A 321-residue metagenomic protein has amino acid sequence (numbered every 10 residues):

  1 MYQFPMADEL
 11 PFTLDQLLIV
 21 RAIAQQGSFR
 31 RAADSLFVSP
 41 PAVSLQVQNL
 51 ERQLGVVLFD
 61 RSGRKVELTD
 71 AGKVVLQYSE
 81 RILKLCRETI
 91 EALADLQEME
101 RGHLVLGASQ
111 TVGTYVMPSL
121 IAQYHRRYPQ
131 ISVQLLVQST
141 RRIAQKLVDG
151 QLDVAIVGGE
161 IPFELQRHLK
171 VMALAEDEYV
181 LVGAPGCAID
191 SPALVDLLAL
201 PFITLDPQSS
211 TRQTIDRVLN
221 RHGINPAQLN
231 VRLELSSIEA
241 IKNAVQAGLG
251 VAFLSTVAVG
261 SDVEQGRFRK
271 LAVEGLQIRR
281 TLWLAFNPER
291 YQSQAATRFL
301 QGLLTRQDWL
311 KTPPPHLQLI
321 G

Functional and structural regions predicted by a protein language model:
M1-P11, R221, T256-Q265, G275-G321: C-terminal effector-binding regulatory domain of bacterial HTH transcription factors
R21-S39: Short helix-boundary/capping micro-motifs
Q26, S35, N49-V57, R127: Residue cluster at the C-terminal edge of the helix-turn-helix DNA-binding motif
E51-K73: A short LG(V/I)-centered, amphipathic sequence patch enriched for acidic residue(s) preceding the LG motif
Q53-L54, V75-Q97, F299, L310-H316: Alpha-helical linker/hinge and terminal dimerization helices associated with HTH transcriptional regulators
R101-E164, Q318-L319: Central regulatory/effector-binding core of bacterial HTH transcription factors
R141, H168-A247, S261-I278, R306-G321: C-terminal regulatory
